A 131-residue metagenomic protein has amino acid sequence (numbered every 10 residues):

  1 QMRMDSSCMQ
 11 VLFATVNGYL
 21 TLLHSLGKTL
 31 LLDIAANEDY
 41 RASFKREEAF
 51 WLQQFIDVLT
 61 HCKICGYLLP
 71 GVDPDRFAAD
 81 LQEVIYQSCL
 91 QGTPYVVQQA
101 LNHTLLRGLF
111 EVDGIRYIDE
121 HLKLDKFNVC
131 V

Functional and structural regions predicted by a protein language model:
Q1-S25, A78: Hydrophobic alpha-helical connector segments
A14-L23, L30-A36, N102-L109: Helix-loop "lid/cap" segments that line or gate small-molecule binding pockets
A14-N17, Q53, D57, E83 (+1 more regions): Generic recognition of well-ordered alpha-helical segments within structured catalytic/regulatory domains
T21-S25, D39-C65, D75-A79, C89-L90: Amphipathic alpha-helical packing segments from all-alpha helical-bundle domains
L31, I64-L105, D113-D125: Hydrophobic/aromatic-rich alpha-helical bundle segments in the mid-to-C-terminal region
N128-V131: Acidic, Ser/Thr-rich low-complexity intrinsically disordered segments
